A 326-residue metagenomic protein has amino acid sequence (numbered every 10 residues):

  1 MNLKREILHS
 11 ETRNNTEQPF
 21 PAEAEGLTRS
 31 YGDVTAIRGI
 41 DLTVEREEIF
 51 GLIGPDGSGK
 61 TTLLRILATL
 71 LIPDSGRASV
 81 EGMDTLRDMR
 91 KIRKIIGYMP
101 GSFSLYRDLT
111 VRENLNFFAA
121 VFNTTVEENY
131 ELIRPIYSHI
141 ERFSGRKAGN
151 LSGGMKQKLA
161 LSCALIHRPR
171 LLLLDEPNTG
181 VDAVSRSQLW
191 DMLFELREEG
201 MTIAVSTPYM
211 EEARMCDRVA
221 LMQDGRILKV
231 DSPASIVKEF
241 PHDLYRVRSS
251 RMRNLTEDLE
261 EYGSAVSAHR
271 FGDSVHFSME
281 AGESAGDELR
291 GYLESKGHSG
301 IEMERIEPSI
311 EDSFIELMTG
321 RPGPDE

Functional and structural regions predicted by a protein language model:
G76-D84, K91-I92: Conserved ABC transporter NBD signature motif
K147-G154: Conserved ABC ATPase signature
L161: Hydrophobic anchor residue at the start of the ABC signature
L172-D175: Catalytic Walker B motif of ABC-type/P-loop ATPase nucleotide-binding domains
